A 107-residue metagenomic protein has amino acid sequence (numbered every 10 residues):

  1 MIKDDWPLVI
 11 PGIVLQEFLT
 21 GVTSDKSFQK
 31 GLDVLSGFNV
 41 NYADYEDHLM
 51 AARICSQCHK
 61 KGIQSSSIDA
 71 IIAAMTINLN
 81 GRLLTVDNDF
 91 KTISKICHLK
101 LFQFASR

Functional and structural regions predicted by a protein language model:
M1-I2, D33-V34, C58, T76 (+1 more regions): A generic structural signal for well-ordered alpha-helical segments
M1-S24, N41-A43: PIN/NYN-family metal-dependent endoribonuclease catalytic core
D5-P7, G37, N80, H98: A generic structural signal for alpha->beta connector loops
I13-G31, A52-K60: A short secondary-structure junction motif
Q16, M50, A73, K91-T92 (+1 more regions): Positions that flank functional sites
Q16-E17, E46-M50, S106-R107: A short acidic, often aromatic-flanked loop/helix-cap motif at beta-alpha or helix-coil junctions that lines enzyme
N39-V86: Active-site neighborhoods of divalent-metal-dependent phosphate/nucleic-acid chemistry enzymes
N78-R107: Acidic, PIN/NYN-like endoribonuclease modules and their adjacent C-terminal/linker elements
